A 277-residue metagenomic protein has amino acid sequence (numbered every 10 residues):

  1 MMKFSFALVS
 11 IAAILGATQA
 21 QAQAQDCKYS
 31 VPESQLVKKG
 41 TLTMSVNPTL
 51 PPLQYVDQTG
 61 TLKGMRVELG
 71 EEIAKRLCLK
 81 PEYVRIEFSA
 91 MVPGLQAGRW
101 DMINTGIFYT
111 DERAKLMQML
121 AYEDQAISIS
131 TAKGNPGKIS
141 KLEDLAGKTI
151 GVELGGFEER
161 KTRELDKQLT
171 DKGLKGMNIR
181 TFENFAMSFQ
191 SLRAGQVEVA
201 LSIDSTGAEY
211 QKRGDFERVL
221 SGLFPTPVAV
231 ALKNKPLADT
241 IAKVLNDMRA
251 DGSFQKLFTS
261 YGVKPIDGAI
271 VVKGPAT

Functional and structural regions predicted by a protein language model:
K3-F4, I11, L15, Q21-K80 (+1 more regions): N-terminal hydrophobic or amphipathic helices and topogenic motifs
D26, V67-R76, N135-P136, E143-F157 (+1 more regions): Extended ligand-binding regions for polar small-molecule ligands
T43, L79-K80, A97-T105, K148-T149 (+3 more regions): Alpha-to-beta junction loops
T43-S45, S130, G151, A200 (+1 more regions): Short, well-ordered beta-strand segments
P48, D124-T131, D204, A208-N246 (+1 more regions): Periplasmic-binding protein-like
G70-L77, E158-T181, Q211-K212: Ligand-binding cleft/hinge of the Venus flytrap
E71, K75, K80-D144: Acidic, polar ligand-binding/catalytic clefts
S89-P93, G106-K115, K161-Q168, Q190-F224: A ligand-binding cleft/hinge motif common to bilobed small-molecule-binding domains
